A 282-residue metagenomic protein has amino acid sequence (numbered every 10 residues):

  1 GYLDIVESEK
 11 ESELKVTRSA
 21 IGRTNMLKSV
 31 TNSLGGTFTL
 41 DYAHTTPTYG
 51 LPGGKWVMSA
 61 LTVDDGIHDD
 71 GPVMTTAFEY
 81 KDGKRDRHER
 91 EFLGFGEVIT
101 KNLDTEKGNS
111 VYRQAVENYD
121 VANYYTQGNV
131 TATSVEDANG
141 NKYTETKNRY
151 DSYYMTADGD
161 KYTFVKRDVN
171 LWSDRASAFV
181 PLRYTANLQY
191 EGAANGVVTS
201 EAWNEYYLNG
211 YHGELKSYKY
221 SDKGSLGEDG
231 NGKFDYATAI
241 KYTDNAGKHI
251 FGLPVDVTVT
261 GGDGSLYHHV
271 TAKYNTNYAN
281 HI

Functional and structural regions predicted by a protein language model:
G1-I282: Non-catalytic interaction/targeting regions
